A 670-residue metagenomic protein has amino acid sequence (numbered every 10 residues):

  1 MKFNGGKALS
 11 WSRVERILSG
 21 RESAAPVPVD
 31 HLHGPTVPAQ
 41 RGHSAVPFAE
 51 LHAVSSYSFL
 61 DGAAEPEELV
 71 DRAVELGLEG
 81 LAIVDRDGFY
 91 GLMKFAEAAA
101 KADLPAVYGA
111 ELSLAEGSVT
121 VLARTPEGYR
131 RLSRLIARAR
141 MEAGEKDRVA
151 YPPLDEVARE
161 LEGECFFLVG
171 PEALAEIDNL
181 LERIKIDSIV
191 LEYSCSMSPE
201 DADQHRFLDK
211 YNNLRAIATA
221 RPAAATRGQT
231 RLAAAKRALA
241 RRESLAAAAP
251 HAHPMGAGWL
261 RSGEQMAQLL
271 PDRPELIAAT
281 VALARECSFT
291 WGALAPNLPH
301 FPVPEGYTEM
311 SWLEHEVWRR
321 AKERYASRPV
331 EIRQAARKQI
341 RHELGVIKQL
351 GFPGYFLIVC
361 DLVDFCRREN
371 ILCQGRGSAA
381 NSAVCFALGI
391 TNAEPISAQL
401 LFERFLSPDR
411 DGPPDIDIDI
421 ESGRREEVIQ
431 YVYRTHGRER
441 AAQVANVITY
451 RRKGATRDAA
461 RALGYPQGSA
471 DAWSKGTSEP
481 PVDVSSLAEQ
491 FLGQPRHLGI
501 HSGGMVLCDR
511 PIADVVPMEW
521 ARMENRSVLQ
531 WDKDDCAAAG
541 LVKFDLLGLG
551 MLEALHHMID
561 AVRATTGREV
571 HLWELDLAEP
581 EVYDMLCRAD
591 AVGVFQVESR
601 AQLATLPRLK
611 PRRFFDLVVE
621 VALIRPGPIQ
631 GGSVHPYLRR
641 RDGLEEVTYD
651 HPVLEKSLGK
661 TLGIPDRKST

Functional and structural regions predicted by a protein language model:
K2-P28, S55, L60-L81, R86-V121 (+4 more regions): Mg2+-dependent phosphoryl-transfer active-site scaffold
S23-R41: N-terminal carbohydrate-binding accessory modules
P35-T36, E323-Y325: A charged N-terminal "starter" segment
T36-S58: Replace "His-x-His-based motif
Y307-M310, E314-H315, E331-R341: Active-site-proximal, well-structured secondary-structure segments within enzyme catalytic domains
S327, E331, E343-L350, L654-G659: Active-site flanking loop/helix segments enriched in acidic
R333-Q374: Helix-rich "cap/lid" substructures immediately adjacent to catalytic or cofactor-binding pockets
